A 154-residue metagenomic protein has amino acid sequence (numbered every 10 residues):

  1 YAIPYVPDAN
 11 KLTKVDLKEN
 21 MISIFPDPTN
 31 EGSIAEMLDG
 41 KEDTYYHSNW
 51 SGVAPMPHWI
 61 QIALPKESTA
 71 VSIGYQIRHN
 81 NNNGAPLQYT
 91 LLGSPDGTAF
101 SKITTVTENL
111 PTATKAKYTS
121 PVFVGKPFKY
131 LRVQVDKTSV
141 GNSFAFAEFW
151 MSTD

Functional and structural regions predicted by a protein language model:
Y1-P65, R78-G84, S152-D154: Disordered, acidic Ser/Thr/Pro-rich linker "stalks" and the adjacent N-terminal cap of the next globular domain
P28, G74-Q76, I103: Short secondary-structure boundary micro-motifs
E31-G32, A70, G141: Short, surface-exposed beta-strand/loop "edge" segments at domain boundaries and coil↔beta transitions
V53-H58, N81-D154: Trp- and acidic/polar-enriched beta-sheet ligand-binding modules for extracellular glycan and matrix recognition
L64-E67, G125-P127: Short loop/turn positions at the edges of beta-strands in beta-sheet-rich folds
S68-N81, V133: A short beta-strand element within beta-rich, extracytoplasmic domains of secreted/secretory-pathway proteins
